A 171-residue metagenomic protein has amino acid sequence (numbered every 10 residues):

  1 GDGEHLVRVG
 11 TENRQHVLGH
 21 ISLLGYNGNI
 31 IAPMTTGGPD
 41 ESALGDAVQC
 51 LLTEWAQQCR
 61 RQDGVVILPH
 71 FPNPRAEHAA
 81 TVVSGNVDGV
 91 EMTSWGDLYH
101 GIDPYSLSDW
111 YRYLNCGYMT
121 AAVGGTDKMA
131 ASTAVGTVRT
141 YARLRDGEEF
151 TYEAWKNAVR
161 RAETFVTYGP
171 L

Functional and structural regions predicted by a protein language model:
G1-D2, L171: Accessible peptide chain termini
D2-N73: Extended substrate/RNA-proximal surfaces in nucleic-acid metabolism proteins
T11-G38, P74-L171: Charged catalytic cores and adjacent phosphate/nucleic-acid-binding surfaces used for phosphate/nucleic-acid chemistry
